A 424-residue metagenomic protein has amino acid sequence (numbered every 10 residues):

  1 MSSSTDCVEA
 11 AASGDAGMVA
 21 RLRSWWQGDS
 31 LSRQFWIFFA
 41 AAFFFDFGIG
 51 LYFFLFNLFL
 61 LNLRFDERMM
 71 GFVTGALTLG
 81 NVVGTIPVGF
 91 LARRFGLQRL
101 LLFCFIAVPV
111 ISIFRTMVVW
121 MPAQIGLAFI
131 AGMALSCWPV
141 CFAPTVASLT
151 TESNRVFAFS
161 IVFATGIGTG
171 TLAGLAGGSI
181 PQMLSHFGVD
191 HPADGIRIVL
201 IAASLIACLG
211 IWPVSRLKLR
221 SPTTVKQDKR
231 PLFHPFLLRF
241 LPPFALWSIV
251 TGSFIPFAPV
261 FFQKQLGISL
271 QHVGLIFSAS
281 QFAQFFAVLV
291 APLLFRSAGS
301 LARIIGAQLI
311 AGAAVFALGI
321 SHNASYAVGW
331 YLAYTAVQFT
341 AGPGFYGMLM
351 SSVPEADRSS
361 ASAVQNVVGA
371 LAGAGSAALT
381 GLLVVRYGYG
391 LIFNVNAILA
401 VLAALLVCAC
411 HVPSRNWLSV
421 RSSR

Functional and structural regions predicted by a protein language model:
S24-G80, L238-F277: Helix-loop boundary and gating motifs at the non-cytosolic
F43, I111, P122-W138, Y326-T340: Hydrophobic core of transmembrane alpha-helices in multi-pass small-molecule transporters, especially MFS/SLC-type
F72-G89, S278-V290: Central cavity-lining transmembrane alpha-helices of secondary-active solute carriers, predominantly the Major
G84-G96, A287-S300, V384-V385: Helix-to-loop junctions at the C-terminal end of transmembrane segments in multipass secondary transporters
R99-I113, A302-A317, A397: Structural signature of the two symmetry-related core transmembrane helices
C137-T151, T340-V353: Intracellular juxtamembrane helix-capping segments at the cytosolic ends of symmetry-related transmembrane helices
S160-P181, V368-S376: Glycine-rich segments within core transmembrane alpha-helices of 12-TM secondary carriers
S204-T223, L406-H411: C-terminal membrane-cytosol helix-exit motif in multi-pass small-molecule transporters
